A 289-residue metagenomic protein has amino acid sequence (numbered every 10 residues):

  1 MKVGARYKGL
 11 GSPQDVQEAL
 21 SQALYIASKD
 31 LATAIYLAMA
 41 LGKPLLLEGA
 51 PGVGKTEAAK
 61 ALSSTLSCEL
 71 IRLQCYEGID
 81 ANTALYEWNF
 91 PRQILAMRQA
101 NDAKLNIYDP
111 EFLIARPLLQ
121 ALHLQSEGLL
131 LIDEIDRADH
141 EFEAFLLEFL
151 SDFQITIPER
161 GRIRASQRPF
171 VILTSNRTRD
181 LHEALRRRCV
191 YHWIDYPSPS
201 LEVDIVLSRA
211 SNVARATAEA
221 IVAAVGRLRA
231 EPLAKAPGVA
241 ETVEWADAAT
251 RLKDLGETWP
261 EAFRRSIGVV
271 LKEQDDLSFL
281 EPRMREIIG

Functional and structural regions predicted by a protein language model:
M1-G289: C-terminal regulatory/interaction module of P-loop NTP-utilizing enzymes
